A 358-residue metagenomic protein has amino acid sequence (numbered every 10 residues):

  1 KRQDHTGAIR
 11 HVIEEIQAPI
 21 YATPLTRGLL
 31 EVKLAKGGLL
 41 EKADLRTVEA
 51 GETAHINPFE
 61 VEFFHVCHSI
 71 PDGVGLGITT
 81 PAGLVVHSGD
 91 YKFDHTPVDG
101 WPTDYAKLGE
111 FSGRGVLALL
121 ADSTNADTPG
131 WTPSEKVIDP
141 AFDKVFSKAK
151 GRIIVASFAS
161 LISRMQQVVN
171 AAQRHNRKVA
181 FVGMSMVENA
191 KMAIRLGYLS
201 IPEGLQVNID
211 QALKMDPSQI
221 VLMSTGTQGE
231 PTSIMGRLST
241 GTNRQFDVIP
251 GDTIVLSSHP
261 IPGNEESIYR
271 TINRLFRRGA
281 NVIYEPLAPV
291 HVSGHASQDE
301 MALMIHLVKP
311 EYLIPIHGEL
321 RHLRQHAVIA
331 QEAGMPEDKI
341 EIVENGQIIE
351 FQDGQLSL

Functional and structural regions predicted by a protein language model:
R2-K214, S233-D247, E266-R270: His/Asp/Glu-rich metal-coordinating catalytic cores of metallo-dependent phosphodiesterases/hydrolases acting on
Q166, N170, R174, A193-L358: C-terminal regulatory/interaction regions
